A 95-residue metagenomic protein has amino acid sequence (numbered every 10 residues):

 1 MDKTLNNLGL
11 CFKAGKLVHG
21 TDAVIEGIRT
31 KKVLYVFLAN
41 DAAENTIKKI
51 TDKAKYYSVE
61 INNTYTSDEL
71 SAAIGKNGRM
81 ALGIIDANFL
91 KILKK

Functional and structural regions predicted by a protein language model:
M1-D2, K95: Absolute protein N-terminus
K3-L38: N-terminal first-folded block
L8, T51, L93-K94: A generic alpha-helix structural signal
A14-G15, L34-Y35, Y56-E60, R79: Short active-site oxyanion
H19, N63, G83-I84: Structural signal for conserved beta-strand scaffold positions within catalytic alpha/beta enzyme cores
D22-G27, N45-A73, L90: Positively charged, polar, low-complexity stretches
D41: Flexible loop residues that form catalytic and substrate-binding hotspots at small-molecule/glycan-binding clefts
S67-K95: C-terminal structural segments of small proteins and small subunits
